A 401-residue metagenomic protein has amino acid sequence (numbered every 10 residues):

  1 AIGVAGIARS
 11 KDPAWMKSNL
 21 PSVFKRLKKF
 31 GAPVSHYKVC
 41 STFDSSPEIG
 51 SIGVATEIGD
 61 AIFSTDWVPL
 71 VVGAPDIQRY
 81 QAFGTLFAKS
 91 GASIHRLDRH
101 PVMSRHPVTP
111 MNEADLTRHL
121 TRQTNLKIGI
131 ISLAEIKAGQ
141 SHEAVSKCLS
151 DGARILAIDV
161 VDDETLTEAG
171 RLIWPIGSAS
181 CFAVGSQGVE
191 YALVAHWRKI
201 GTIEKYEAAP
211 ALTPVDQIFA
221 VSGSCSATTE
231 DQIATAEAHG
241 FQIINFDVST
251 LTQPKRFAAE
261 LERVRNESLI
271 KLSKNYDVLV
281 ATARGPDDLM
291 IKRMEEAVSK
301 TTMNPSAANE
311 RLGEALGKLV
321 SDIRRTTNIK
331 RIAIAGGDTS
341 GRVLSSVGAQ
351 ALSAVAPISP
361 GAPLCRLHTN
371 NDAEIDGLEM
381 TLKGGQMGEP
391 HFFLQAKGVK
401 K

Functional and structural regions predicted by a protein language model:
I2-S10, P33-S45, L156-D159, F219-A220 (+2 more regions): Short glycine-rich or small-residue beta-strand-to-loop segments that form or flank ligand, phosphate, metal/Fe-S
K11-K17, S22-V39, F43-L166, K401: Cap/lid and interdomain-hinge subdomains that line or gate substrate/regulatory clefts in soluble alpha/beta enzymes
S35-V39, V68-V72, I128-L133, L156-V160 (+7 more regions): General beta-strand structural signal in soluble alpha/beta enzymes
P47-S51, R79-A88, E143, T167-L172 (+5 more regions): Short acidic, glycine/serine/threonine-rich loops at helix termini
G185-V215, A356-T381: Short, flexible loop segments at boundaries between secondary-structure elements
A211-L312: Redox- and metal-dependent alpha/beta enzyme cores, enriched for Fe-S-associated oxidoreductases and cofactor-handling
S306-G337, L344: Extended C-terminal subregions enriched in glycine
I329-F392: Conserved, well-ordered active-site substructure
